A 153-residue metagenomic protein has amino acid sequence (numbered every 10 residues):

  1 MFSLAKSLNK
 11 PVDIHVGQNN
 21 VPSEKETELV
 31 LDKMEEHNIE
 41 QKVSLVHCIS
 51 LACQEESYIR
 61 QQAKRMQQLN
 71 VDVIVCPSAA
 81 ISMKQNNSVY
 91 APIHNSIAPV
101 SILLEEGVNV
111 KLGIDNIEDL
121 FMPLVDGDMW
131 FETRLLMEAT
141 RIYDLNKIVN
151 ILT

Functional and structural regions predicted by a protein language model:
M1-S44, S50-D72, V89-L112: Histidine/acidic residue-rich metal-binding segments in metalloenzymes
N19-N20, S50-A52, A79-S82, I117-D119: Short, catalytically relevant binding-site loops at active-site mouths
D32-V43, M83-K84, H94-T153: His/Asp/Glu-enriched, well-ordered alpha-helical/loop segment that forms or immediately abuts the divalent-metal
D72, S78-N86: Active-site clefts of carbohydrate-active enzymes
